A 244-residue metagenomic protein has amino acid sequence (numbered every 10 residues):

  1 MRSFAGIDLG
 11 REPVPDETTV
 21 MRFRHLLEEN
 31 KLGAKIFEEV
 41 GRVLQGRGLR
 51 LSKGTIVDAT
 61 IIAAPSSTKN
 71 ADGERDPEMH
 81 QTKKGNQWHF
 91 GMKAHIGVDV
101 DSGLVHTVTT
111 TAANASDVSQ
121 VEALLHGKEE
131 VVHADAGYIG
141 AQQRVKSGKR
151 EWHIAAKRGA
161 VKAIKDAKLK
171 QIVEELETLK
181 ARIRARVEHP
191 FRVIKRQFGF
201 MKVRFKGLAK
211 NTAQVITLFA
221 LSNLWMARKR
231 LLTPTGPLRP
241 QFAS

Functional and structural regions predicted by a protein language model:
R2-K149, K157, I216-S222, R230 (+1 more regions): Polybasic low-complexity intrinsically disordered regions
E130-V131, A136-A213: Helix-centered, glycine/charged polyanion-binding patches within enzymatic domains that contact phosphate-containing
Q197, K229-S244: A short, flexible helix-boundary coil/loop motif
